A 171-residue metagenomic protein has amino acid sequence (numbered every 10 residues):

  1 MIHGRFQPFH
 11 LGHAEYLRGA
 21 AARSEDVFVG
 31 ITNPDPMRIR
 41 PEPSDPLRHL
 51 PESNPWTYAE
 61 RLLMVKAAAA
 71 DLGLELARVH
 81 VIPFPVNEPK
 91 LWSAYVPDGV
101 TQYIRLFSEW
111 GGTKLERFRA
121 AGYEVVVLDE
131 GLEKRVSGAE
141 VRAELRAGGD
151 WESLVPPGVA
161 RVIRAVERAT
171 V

Functional and structural regions predicted by a protein language model:
M1-V171: Nucleotidyltransferase catalytic core that binds NTPs
